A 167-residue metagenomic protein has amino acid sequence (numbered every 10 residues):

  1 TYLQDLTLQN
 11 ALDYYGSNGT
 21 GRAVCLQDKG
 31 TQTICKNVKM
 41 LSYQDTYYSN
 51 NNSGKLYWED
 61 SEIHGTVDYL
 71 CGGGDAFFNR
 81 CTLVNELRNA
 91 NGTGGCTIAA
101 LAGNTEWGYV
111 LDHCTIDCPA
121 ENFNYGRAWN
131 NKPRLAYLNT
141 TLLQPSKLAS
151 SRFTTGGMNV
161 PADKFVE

Functional and structural regions predicted by a protein language model:
T1-E167: Sequence-level preference for short, compositionally simple segments enriched in small aliphatic or small polar residues
